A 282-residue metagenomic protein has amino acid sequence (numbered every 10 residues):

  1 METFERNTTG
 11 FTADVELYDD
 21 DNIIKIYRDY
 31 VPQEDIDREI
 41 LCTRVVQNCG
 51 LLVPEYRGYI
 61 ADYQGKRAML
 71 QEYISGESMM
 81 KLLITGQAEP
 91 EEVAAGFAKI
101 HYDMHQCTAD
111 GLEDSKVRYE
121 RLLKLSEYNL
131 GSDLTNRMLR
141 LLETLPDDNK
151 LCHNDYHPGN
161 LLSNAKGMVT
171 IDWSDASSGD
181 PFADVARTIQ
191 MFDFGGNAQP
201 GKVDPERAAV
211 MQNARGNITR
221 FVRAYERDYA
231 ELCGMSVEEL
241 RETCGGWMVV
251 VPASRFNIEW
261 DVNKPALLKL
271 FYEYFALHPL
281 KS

Functional and structural regions predicted by a protein language model:
F4-E113, P146: ATP-binding pocket architecture of kinase catalytic cores
A13, P200-S282: Helix-rich C-terminal or lid/interface subdomains of diverse kinases
K25, E39, D155, D172-S174 (+1 more regions): Acidic active-site catalytic centers that drive phospho-/nucleotidyl reactions and related ester hydrolyses
S75, Y156-P158, D175-A176, R187: Short, glycine/acidic-enriched loop or turn micro-motifs at the edges of active sites
Q106-N154, P158-N164, V169, L277-P279: An alpha-helical support segment within catalytic cores of ATP-dependent transferases
G167-N217: Active-site Asp-x-Gly
